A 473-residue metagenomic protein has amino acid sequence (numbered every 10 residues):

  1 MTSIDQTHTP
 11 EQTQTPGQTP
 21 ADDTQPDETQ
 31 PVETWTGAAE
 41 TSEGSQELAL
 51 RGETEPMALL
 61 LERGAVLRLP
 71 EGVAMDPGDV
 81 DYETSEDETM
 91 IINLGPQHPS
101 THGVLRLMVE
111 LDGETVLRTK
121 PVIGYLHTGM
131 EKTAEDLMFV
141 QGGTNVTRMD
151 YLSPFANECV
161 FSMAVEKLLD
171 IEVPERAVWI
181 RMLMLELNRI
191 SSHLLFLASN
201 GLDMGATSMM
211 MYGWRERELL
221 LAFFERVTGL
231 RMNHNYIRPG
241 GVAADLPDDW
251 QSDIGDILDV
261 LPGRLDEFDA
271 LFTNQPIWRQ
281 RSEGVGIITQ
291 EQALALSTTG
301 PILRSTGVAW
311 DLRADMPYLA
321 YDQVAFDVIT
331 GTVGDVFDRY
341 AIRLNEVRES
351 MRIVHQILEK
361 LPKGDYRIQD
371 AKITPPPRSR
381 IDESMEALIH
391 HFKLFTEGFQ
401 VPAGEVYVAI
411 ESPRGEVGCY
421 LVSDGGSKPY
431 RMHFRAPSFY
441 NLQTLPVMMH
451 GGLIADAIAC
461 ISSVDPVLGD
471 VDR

Functional and structural regions predicted by a protein language model:
T2-D5, P31-R473: Metal/cofactor-centered catalytic core regions of large enzymes
D5-Q6, E11, G17-Q18, D22-D23 (+2 more regions): Asp/Glu-rich intrinsically disordered low-complexity tracts
